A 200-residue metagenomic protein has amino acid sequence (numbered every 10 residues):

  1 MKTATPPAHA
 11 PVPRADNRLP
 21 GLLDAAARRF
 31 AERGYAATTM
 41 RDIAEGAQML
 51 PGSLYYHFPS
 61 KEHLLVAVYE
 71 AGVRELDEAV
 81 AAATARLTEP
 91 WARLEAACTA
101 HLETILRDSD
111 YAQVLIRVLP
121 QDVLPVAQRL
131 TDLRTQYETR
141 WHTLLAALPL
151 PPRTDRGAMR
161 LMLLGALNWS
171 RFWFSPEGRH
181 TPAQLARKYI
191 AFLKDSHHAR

Functional and structural regions predicted by a protein language model:
M1-N17, D24, R28: N-terminal intrinsically disordered/low-complexity leader segments
R18-A26, I43, V68-L76, V80 (+1 more regions): Generic hydrophobic, amphipathic alpha-helix propensity
G21, R29-H63, A67: Helix-turn-helix
A67, A81-R107, M159: Hydrophobic alpha-helical connector segments
R74-D77, L124-L150, R156-L161, Q184-R187 (+1 more regions): Amphipathic alpha-helical packing segments from all-alpha helical-bundle domains
A96, L102-H142, L150, F172-F174: Short secondary-structure transition hinges
E103-R107, Y111, T143, R160-H180 (+1 more regions): Amphipathic C-terminal alpha-helical segment
